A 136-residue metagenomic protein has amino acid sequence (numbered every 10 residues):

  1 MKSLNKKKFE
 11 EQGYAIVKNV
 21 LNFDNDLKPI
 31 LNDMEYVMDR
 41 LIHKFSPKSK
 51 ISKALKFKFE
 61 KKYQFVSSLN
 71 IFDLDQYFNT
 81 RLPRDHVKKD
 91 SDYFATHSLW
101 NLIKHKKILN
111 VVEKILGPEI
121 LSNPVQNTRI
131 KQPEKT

Functional and structural regions predicted by a protein language model:
K2-Q12, K18-T136: Non-heme Fe(II)-dependent double-stranded beta-helix
